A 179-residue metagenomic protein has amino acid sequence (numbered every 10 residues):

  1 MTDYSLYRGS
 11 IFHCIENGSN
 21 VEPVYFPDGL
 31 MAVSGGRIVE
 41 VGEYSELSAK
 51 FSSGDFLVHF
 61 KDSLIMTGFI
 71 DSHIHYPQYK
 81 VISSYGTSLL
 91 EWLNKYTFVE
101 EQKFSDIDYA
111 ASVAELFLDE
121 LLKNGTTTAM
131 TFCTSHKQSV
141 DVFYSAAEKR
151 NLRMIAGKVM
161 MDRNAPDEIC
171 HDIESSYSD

Functional and structural regions predicted by a protein language model:
M1-F51, L64: N-terminal metal-binding scaffold of metallo-dependent hydrolase/deaminase domains
T2-R8, A49-E91, E115, L122-K123: Replace "His-x-His-based motif
V41, S72-Y76, F132: Generic detector of well-ordered alpha-helical packing
G68-S72, A129-T131, M154-K158: Hydrophobic faces of well-ordered beta-strands that scaffold small-molecule active sites in alpha/beta enzyme cores
K80-A110, R163-S178: Active-site gating loops and adjacent loop-to-helix segments of metal-dependent hydrolytic enzymes
V81, T134, V159-M160: Short, ordered loop/turn segments at secondary-structure junctions
S88-D141: Divalent metal-binding segments
Q138-D179: Metal-coordinating catalytic core of metallo-dependent amide/deamination hydrolases
